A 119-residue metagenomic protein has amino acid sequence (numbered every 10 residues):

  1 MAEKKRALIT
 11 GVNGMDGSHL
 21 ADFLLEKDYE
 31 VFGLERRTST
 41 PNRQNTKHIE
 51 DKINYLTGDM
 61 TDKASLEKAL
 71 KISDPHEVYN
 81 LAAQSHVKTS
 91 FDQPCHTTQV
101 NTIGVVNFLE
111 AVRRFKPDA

Functional and structural regions predicted by a protein language model:
M1-A119: N-terminal Rossmann-like NAD(P)+-binding domain of SDR-like oxidoreductases, especially those catalyzing
